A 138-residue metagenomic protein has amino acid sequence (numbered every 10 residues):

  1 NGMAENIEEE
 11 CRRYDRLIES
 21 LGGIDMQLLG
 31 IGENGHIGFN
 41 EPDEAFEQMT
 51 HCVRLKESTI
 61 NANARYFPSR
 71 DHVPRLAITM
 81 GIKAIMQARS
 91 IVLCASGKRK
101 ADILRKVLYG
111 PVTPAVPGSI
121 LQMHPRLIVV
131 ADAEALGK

Functional and structural regions predicted by a protein language model:
N1-K138: Conserved phosphate- and dinucleotide-binding cores of soluble alpha/beta proteins, encompassing both enzyme active
